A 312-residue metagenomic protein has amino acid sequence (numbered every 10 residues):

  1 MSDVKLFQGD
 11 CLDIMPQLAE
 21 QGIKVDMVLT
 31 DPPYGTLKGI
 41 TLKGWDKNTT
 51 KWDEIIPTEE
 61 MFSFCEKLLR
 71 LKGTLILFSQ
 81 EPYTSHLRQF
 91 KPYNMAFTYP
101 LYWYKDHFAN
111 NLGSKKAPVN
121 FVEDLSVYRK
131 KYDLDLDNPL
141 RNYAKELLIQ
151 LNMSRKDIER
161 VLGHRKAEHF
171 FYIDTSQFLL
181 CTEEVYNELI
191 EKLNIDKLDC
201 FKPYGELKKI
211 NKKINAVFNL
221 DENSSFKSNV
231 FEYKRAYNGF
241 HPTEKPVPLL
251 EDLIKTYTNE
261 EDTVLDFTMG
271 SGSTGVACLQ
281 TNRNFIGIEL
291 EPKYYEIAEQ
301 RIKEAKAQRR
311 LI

Functional and structural regions predicted by a protein language model:
M1, E299-I312: Short, conserved SAM-binding/catalytic segment of Class I S-adenosyl-L-methionine-dependent methyltransferases
S2-G287, K293-E296: Core catalytic lobe of class I
